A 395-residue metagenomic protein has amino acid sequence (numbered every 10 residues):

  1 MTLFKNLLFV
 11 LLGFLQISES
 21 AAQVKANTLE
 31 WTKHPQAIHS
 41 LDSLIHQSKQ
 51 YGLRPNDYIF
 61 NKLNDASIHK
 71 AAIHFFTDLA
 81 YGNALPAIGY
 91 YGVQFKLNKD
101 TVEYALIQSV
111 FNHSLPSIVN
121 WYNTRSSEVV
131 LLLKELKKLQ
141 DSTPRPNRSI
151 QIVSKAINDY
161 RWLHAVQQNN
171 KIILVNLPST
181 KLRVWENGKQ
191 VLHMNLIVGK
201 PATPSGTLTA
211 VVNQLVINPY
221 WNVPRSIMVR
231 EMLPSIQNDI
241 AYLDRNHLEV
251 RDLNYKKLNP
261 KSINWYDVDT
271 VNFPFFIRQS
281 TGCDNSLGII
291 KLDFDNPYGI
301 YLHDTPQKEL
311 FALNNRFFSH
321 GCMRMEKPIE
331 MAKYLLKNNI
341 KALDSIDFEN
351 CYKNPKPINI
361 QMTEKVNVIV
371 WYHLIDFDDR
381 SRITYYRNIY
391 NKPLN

Functional and structural regions predicted by a protein language model:
M1-V24: Bacterial Sec-dependent N-terminal signal peptides
Q23-K96: Cationic-aromatic interfacial patches
Q23-N27, V93, N112-N395: Well-ordered beta-sheet/strand-loop patches within structured domains
K33-A37, F60, N64, N98-K99 (+4 more regions): Non-membrane alpha-helical secondary structure
I68, F75-E103, I107, F111 (+1 more regions): Extended, small/polar residue-biased N-terminal targeting/export presequences and adjacent propeptide/linker tracts
